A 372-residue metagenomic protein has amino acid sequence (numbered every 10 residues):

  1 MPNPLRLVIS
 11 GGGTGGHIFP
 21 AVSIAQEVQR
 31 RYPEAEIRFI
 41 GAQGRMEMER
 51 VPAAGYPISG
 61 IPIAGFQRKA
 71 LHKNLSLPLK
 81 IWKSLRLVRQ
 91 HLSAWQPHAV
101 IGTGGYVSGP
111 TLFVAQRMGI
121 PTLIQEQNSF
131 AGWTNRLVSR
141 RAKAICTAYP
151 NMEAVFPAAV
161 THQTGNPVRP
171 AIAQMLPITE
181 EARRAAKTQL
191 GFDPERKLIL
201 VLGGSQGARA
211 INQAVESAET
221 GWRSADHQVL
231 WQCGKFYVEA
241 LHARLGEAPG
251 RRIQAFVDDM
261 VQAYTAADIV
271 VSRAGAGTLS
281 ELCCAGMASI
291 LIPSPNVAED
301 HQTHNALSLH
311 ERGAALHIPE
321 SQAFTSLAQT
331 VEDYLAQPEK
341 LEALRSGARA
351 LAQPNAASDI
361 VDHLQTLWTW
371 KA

Functional and structural regions predicted by a protein language model:
P4-G12, E34-K80, T164, Y237 (+1 more regions): Conserved nucleotide-sugar phosphate-binding/catalytic loop shared by glycosyltransferases and other
R45-M46, R50, A54, I178-S272 (+3 more regions): Donor-nucleotide binding loops and adjacent catalytic segments primarily of GT-B fold Leloir glycosyltransferases
Y56, I120-P121, D268-I269, G286-S294 (+1 more regions): Structural loop-to-beta junction motif characteristic of Rossmann-like glycosyltransferase folds
P57, Q116-R183: Active-site-proximal region of nucleotide-activated glycan assembly enzymes, centered on histidine/acidic-rich loops
L87-I101, S108-L123, R136-A144: Glycosyltransferases and closely related glycan-assembly transferases that use nucleotide-activated donors
P97-A99, T265-L279, M287-A288: Acidic donor-binding loop of glycosyltransferase active sites
K340-P354: A short, well-ordered alpha-helix in the C-terminal region of glycosyltransferases
Q353-A372: C-terminal alpha-helical cap of glycosyltransferases
